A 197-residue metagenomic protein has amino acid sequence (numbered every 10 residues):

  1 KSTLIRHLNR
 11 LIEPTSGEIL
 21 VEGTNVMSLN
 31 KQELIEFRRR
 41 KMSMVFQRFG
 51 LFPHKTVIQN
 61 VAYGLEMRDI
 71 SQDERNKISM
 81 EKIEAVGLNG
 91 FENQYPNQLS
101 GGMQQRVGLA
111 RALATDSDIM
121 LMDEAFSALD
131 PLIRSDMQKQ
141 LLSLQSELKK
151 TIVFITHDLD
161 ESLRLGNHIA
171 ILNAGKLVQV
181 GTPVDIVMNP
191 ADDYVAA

Functional and structural regions predicted by a protein language model:
N9: Helix-to-loop junction immediately C-terminal to a conserved catalytic motif
T24-N25, A62, E66-D69, D73-F91 (+1 more regions): Conserved ABC ATPase "signature" region
K55-Y63: Short coil-to-helix segment of the ABC ATPase nucleotide-binding domain corresponding to the Q-loop/switch region
Y95-L99, M103: Conserved ABC ATPase signature
A114-D118: A short, proline-enriched helix->beta-strand linker immediately N-terminal to the Walker B motif in ABC-type P-loop
V180-G181, N189: ABC ATPase "signature
